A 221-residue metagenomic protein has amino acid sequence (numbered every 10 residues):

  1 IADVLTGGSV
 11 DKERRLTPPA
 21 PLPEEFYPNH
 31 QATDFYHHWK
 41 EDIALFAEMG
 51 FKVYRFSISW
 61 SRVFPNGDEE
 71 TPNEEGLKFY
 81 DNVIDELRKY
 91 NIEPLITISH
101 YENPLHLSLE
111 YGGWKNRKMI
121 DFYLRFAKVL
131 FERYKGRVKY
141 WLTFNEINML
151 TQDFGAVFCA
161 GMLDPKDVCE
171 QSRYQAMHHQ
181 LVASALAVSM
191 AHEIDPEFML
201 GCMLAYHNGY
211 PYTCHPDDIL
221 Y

Functional and structural regions predicted by a protein language model:
I1-P23, N66-D68, K78-Y221: Active-site region of glycoside hydrolase catalytic domains
P21-Q31: Acidic/histidine-rich helix-loop elements that form or flank divalent-metal/phosphate-binding sites at the catalytic
H30-T33, H37, T71, Q171 (+1 more regions): Short, solvent-exposed segments of well-ordered alpha helices
A32-F46, M119-L130: Short, acidic/polar
H38-S59, E93: Catalytic domains of carbohydrate-active enzymes, especially glycoside hydrolases
W39, N73-G76, Y80: Generic structural signal for well-ordered secondary structure
I58-P72: Glycine-rich, proline-tolerant flexible connector loops at the mouths of alpha/beta enzymes
